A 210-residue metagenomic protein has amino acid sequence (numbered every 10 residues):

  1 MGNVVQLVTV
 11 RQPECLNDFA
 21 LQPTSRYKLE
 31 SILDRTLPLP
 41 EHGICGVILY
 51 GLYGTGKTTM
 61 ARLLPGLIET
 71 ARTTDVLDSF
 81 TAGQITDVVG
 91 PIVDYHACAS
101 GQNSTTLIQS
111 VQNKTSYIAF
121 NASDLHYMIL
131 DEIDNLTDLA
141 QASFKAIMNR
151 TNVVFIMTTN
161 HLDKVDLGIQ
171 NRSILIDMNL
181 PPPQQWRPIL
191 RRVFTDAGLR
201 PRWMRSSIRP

Functional and structural regions predicted by a protein language model:
N3-L52, N113-F120: Pre-Walker A (pre-P-loop) alpha-helix and adjacent loop at the N terminus of AAA/AAA+ ATPase modules, a conserved
P13, D78-T81, S100-N113, Q141 (+1 more regions): Conserved AAA+ P-loop NTPase core
R26-E30, T86-L125: Short glycine-rich substrate-engagement loop in P-loop NTPases that contacts/grips substrate
D34-V93, K145: Walker A/P-loop
P65-G66, K114, R172, I176 (+1 more regions): Conserved AAA+ ATPase "sensor/coupling" helix adjacent to the nucleotide-binding pocket
A97-A99, I174-R187: Conserved AAA+ ATPase "SRH/arginine-finger" region at the nucleotide-binding site
Q112-F120, L125, I129-N171: Conserved catalytic/switch belt of AAA+ P-loop NTPases
P201-P210: Conserved AAA+ ATPase small/helical "lid" subdomain
